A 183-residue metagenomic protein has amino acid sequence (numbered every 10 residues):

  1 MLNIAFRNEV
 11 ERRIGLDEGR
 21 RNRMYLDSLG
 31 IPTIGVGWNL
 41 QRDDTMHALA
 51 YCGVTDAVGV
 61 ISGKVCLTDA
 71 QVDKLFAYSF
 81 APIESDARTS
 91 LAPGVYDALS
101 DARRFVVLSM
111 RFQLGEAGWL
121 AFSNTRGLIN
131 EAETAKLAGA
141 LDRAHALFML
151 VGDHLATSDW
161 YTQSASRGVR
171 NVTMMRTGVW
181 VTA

Functional and structural regions predicted by a protein language model:
M1-L2, N8-R12, W38, E116-A183: Long, amphipathic alpha-helical surface segments
L2-R7, L91-A102, G139: Short, mixed-charge amphipathic alpha-helical segments
E9-G19, V106-M110: Short, functionally critical alpha-helical segments immediately adjacent to catalytic or ligand/cofactor-binding
V10, S28-G30, R103: Residues that flank catalytic or metal-binding motifs in active/ligand-binding sites
R21-L26, R88-S100, N124, F148-H154: Surface-exposed patches in mature extracellular/periplasmic domains of secreted proteins
S28-A57, F80, E84: Substrate-binding/active-site groove segments that recognize and process beta-1,4-linked N-acetyl-hexosamine
P32, D101-L108, M149, V169: Non-catalytic, well-ordered alpha-helical scaffold segments
A50-P93, D101-F105, S109, L114-A121 (+3 more regions): Alpha-helical segment that forms one wall of the substrate-binding/catalytic cleft in peptidoglycan-active domains
